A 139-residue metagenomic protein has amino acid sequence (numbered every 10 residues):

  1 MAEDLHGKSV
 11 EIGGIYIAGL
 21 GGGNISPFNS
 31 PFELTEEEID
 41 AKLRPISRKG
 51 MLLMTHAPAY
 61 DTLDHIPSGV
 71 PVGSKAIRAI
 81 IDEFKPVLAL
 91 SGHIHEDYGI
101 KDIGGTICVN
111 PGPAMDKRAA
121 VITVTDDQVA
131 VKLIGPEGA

Functional and structural regions predicted by a protein language model:
M1-A76, G135-G138: Conserved catalytic scaffold of divalent metal-dependent phosphoesterases
S9, G19, I100, A119-V121 (+1 more regions): Conserved hydrophobic/aromatic beta-strand scaffold that supports enzyme active sites
I66-D127: Conserved beta-sheet core of the metallophosphoesterase superfamily
D127-P136: Short, well-ordered strand-loop elements centered on a beta-strand within folded domains, enriched for acidic residues
